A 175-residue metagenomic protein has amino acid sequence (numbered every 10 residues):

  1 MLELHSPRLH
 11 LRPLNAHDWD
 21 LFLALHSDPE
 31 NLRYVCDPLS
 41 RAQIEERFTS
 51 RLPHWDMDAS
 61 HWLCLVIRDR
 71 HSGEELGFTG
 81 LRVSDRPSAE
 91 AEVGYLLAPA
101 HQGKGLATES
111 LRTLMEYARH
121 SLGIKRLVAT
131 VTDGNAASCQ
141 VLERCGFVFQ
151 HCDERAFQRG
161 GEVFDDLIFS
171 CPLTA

Functional and structural regions predicted by a protein language model:
M1-L32, V66-A175: Acyl-donor (CoA/ACP) binding surface of acyl/acetyltransferases
R12, R47-F48, W55, Q150: Intrinsically disordered, low-complexity regions enriched in Ser/Pro/Gly/Gln/His and often acidic
E30-L52, L65: Conserved GNAT-fold acetyl-CoA-binding loop/helix
R51-P53, R155-A156: A generic local structural motif
W55-S60, F147: Short loop/turn motifs at secondary-structure junctions and domain boundaries
